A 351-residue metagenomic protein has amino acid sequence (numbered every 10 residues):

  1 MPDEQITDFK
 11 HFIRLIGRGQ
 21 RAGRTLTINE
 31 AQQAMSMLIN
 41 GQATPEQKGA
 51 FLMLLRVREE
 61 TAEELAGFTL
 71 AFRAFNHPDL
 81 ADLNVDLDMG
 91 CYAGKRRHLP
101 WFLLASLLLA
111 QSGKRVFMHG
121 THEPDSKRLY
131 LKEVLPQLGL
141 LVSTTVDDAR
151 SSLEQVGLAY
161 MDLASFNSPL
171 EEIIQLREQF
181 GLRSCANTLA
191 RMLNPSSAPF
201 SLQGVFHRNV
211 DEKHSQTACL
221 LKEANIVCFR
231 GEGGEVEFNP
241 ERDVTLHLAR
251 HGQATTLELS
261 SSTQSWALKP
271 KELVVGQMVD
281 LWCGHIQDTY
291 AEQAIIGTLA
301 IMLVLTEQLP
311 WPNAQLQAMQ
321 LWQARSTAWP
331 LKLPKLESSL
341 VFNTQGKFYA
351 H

Functional and structural regions predicted by a protein language model:
M1-H98, A110-S112, V116, S262-Q264 (+3 more regions): Acidic, glycine/proline-rich low-complexity segments that act as flexible tails and inter-domain linkers
F51, L135, A190, L299: Residue-level signal for inorganic ion chemistry
N84-S152: A generic, well-ordered mixed alpha/beta core segment in the N-terminal half of proteins
V85-D88, K114-F117, L141, G157-A164 (+5 more regions): Structural motif
V146-V205: Phosphate/diphosphate-binding glycine-rich loops and adjacent basic-rich segments that engage nucleotide
A198-E237: Glycine-rich ThDP/TPP pyrophosphate-binding loop and its adjacent helix/strand module within ThDP-dependent enzymes
E241-R250, T256: Short polybasic amphipathic segments
H251-E307: A hydrophobic, small-residue-rich beta->alpha segment in the mid-to-C-terminal subdomain of diverse proteins
